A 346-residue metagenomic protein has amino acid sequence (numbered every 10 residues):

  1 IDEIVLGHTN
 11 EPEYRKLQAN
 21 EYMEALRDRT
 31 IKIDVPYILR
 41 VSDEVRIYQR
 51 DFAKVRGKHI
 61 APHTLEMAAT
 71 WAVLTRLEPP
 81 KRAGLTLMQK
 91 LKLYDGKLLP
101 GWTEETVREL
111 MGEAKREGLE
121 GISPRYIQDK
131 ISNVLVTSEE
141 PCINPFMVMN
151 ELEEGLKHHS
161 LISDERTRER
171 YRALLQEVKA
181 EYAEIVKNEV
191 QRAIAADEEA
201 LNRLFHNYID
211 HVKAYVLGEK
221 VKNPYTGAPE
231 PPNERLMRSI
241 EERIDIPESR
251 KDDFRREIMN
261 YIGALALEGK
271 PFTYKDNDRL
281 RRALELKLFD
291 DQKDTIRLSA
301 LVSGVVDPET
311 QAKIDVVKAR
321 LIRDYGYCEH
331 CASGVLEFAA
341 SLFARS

Functional and structural regions predicted by a protein language model:
I1-H59, L74: Canonical AAA+ ATPase core
T9-L17, P36-I38, V73-G84, Y94-R108 (+4 more regions): Short, charged low-complexity intrinsically disordered segments located at boundaries of structured domains
L17, R27, A69, S132-E139: Signal for well-folded cores of large energy- and translation-related assemblies
M23, M67, M88, M111 (+4 more regions): Detector for methionine-enriched segments
L39-I131, L135: Conserved AAA+ ATPase small/helical "lid" subdomain
N133, T137-S346: Terminal-proximal interaction/regulatory segments of ATP-powered molecular machines
